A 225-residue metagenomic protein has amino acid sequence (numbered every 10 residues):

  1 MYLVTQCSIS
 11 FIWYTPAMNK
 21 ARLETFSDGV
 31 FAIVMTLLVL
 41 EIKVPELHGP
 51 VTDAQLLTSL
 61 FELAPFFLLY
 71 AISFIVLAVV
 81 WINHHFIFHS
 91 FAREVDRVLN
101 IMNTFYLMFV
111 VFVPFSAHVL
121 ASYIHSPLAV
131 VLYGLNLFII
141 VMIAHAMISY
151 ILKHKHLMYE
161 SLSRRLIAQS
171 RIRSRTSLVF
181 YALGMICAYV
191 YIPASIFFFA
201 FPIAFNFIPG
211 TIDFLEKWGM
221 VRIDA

Functional and structural regions predicted by a protein language model:
S10: Alpha-helical and His/Cys-centered functional microenvironments
W13-A225: Multi-pass alpha-helical transmembrane bundle typical of ion/small-solute transporters and intramembrane aspartyl
